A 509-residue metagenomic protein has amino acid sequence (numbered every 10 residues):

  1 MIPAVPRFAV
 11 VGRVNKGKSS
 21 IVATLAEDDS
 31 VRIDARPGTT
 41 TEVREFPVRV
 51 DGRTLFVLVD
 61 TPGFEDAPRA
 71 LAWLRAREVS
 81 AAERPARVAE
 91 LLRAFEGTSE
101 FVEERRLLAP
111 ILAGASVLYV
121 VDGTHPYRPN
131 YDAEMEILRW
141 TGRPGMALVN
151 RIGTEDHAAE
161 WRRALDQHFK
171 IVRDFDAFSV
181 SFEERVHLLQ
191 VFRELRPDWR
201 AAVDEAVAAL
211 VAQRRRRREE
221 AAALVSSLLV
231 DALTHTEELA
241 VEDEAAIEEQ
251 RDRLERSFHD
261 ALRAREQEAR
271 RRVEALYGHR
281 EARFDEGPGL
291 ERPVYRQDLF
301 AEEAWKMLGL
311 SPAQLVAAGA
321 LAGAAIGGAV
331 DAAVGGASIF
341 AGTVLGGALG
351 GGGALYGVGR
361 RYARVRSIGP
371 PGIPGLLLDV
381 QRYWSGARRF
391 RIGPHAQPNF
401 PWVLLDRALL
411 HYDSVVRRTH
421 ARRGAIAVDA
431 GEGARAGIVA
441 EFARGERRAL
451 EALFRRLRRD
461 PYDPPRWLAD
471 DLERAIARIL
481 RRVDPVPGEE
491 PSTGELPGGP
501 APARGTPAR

Functional and structural regions predicted by a protein language model:
M1-A86: Conserved G1/Walker A P-loop phosphate-binding module
T39, G63-E65, T124-Y127, I152-E155 (+1 more regions): Conserved nucleotide-binding/hydrolysis micro-motifs of P-loop NTPases
V79-I171: Conserved C-terminal guanine-recognition region of P-loop GTPase G domains, centered on the G4
R151-Q213: Canonical P-loop GTPase G-domain recognition
E155-A158, V358-I368: Juxtamembrane/interface segments at transmembrane-helix termini
R185, Q190-V316, D463, A469-D470: Extended helical scaffolds that flank P-loop GTPase cores
K306-R364: Membrane-inserting effector segments that mediate pore formation, membrane fusion, or transient membrane insertion
P370-P507: Amphipathic, membrane-inserting segments
